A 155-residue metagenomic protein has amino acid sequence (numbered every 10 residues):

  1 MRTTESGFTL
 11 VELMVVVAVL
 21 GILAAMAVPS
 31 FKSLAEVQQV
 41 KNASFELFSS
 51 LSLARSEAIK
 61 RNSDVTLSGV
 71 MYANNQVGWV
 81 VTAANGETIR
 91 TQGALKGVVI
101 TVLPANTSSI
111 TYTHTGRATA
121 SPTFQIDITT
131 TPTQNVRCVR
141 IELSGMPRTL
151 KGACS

Functional and structural regions predicted by a protein language model:
R2, M14, M26-S56, K60 (+1 more regions): N-terminal helix-rich module
S6-A18: N-terminal signal-anchor/signal peptide hydrophobic helix marking the start of the first transmembrane segment
